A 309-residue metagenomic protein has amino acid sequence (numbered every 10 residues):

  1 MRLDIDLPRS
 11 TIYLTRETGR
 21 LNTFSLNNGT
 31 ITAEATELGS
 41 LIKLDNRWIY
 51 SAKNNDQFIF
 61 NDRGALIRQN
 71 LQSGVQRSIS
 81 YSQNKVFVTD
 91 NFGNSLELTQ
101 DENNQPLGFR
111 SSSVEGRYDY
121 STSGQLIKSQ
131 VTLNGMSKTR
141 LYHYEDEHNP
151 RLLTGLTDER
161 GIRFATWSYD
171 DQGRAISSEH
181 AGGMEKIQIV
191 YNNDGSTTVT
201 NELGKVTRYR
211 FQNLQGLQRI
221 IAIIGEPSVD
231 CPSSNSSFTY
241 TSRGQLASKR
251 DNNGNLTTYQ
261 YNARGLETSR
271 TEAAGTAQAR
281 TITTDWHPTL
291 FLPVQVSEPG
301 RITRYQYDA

Functional and structural regions predicted by a protein language model:
M1-A309: Extended charged/polar low-complexity repeat regions
